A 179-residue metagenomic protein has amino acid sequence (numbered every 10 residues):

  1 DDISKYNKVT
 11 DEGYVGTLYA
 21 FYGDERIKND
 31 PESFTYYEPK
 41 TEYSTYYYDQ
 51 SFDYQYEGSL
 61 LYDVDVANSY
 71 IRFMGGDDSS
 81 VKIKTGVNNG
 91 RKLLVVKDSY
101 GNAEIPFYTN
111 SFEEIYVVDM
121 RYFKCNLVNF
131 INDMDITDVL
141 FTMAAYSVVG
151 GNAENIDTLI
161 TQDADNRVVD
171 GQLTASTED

Functional and structural regions predicted by a protein language model:
D1-D179: Extracellular glycan-modifying ectodomains
